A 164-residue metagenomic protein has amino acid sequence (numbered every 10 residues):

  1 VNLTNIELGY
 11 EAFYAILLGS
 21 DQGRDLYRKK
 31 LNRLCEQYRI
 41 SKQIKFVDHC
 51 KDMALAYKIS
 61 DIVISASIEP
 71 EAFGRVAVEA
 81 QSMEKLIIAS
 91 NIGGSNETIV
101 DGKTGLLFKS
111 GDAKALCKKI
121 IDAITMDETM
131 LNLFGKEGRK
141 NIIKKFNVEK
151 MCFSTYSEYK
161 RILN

Functional and structural regions predicted by a protein language model:
Y14-S41: Short, structured helix-loop element that forms part of the nucleotide-activated donor/catalytic region
R24-R28, S41-C50, A56, L106-L107: Active-site donor-binding acidic/aromatic loop of nucleotide-activated sugar and phosphosugar transferases involved
F46-S60, S82, V100: Short acidic alpha-helix that forms the nucleotide-activated donor recognition element in Leloir-type transferases
A54, A72, A77-S82, N96-E97 (+1 more regions): Short alpha-helical segment that forms part of, or immediately flanks, the ligand-binding pocket in carbohydrate-active
K58-A72, K85: Acidic donor-binding loop of glycosyltransferase active sites
L86-A89, I99: Short hydrophobic beta-strand element within catalytic cores of glycosyltransferases and related nucleotide-activated
D101-G102, L106-A113, D122-E128: Conserved acidic donor-binding segment of nucleotide-sugar-dependent glycosyltransferases
K140, V148-N164: C-terminal alpha-helical cap of glycosyltransferases
